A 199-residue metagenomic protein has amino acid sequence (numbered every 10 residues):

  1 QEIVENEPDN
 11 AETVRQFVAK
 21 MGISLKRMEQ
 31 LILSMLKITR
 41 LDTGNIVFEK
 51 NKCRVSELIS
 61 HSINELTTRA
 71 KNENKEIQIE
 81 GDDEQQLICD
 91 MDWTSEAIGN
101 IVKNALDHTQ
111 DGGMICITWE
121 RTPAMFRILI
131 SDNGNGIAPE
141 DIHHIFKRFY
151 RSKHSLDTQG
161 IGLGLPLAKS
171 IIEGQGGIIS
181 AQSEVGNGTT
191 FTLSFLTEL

Functional and structural regions predicted by a protein language model:
T13, T43-F48, Q86-D90: Conserved micro-motifs of the catalytic ATP-binding
I23-M28: Short alpha-helical segment of the dimerization/phosphotransfer core of two-component systems
E49-K52, K71, E76-Q86: Conserved catalytic submotifs in the C-terminal HATPase_c
A105-L106: Short helix-loop "hinge" at the ATP-lid/N-box region of the Bergerat-fold HATPase_c
D132: Acidic ATP/Mg2+-coordinating residue in the GHKL
I137-F149: Short conserved segment of the HATPase_c
G176-G177: Conserved glycine-rich
